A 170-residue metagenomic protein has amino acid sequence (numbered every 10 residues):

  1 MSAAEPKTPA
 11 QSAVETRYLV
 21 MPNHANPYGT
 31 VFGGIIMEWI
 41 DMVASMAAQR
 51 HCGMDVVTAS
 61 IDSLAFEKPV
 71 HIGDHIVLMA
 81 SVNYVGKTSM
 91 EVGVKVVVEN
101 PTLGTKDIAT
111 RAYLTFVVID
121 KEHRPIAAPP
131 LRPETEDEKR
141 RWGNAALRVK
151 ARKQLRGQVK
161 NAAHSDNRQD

Functional and structural regions predicted by a protein language model:
A3-A4, A10-V14, H71-I72, N83-D170: HotDog/MaoC-like acyl-thioester-processing domains
N23, P27, K121-E122: Short, ordered coil/turn segments that flank beta-strands lining enzyme active or ligand-binding pockets
A25-E38, Q169: A conserved, well-ordered hydrophobic junction motif at loop->secondary-structure transitions
P27, Q49, D55-V56, I72: N-terminal functional module detector in eukaryotic proteins
I35-G53: Active-site helix/loop of acyl-thioester processing domains in fatty-acid/polyketide metabolism, spanning hotdog-fold
V57-P69, H75-N83, V97-V98: Conserved interaction-surface patches within small, structured recognition/assembly domains
